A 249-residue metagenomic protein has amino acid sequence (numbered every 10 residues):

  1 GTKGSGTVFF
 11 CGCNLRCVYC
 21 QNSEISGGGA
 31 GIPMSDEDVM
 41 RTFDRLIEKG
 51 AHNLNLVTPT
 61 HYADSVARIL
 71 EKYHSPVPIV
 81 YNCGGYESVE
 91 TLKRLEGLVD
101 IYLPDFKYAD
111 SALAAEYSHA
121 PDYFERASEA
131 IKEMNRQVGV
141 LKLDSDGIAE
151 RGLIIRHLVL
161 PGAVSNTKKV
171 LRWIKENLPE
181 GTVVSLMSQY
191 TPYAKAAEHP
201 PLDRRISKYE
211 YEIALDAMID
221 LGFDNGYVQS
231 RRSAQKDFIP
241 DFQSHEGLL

Functional and structural regions predicted by a protein language model:
G1-I101, D110-A112: Conserved Radical SAM active-site core
G6, L54, I79-Y81, Y102-P104 (+3 more regions): Hydrophobic faces of well-ordered beta-strands that scaffold small-molecule active sites in alpha/beta enzyme cores
I25-D38, V57-D64, R68, Y73 (+4 more regions): Conserved non-cysteine loop/helix-boundary elements of the Radical SAM core domain that shape
T60-Y62, G85-E87, Y108-D110, V159 (+2 more regions): Active-site-proximal loop/turn and secondary-structure-junction residues that shape catalytic pockets, frequently
L70-E71, L95-E96, S118-A120, P240-H245: Short low-complexity, flexible loop/linker segments enriched in glycine and/or proline with clustered acidic
L98-D110, V183-Y190: Non-cysteine beta-strand/loop elements that form the S-adenosyl-L-methionine
Y108-A120, A149-L158: Short, flexible active-site loops
G139-L249: Auxiliary Fe-S-binding modules of radical SAM enzymes
